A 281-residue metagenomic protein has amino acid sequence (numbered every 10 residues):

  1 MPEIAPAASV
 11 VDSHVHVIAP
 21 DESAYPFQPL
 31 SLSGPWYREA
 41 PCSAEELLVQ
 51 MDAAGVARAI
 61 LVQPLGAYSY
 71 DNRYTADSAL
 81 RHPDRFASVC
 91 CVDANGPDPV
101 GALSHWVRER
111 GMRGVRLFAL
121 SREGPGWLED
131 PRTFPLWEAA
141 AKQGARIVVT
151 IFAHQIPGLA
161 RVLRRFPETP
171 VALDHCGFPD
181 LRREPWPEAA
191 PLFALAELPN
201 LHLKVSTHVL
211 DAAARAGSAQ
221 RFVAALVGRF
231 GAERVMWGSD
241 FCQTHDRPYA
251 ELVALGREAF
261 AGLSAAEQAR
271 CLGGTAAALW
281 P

Functional and structural regions predicted by a protein language model:
M1-V11, L30-R58, A225, R229-M236 (+1 more regions): Mid-to-C-terminal alpha-helical segments outside catalytic/metal-binding sites
P2-P135, A139, Q143: Mid-domain alpha/beta scaffold segments of enzyme catalytic cores
H16, P64, C91-N95, L117-L120 (+4 more regions): Active-site beta-loop-alpha junctions enriched in small/polar residues
A19-D21, D180, H245, W280: Activation segment
E46, Y74-D77, H105, P135 (+5 more regions): Alpha-helical elements of Rossmann-like donor-binding domains used by nucleotide-donor carbohydrate transfer enzymes
Y68-S69, G96-P97, I156-P157, R182 (+2 more regions): Loop/helix-junction capping segments adjacent to catalytic residues or to phosphate/diphosphate-binding pockets
S69-R85, P167, A172-L173, F222-G228 (+1 more regions): Short, electropositive alpha-helical surface patch
R113, G126-M236: Catalytic pocket-lining loop regions of alpha/beta-barrel enzymes, especially the amidohydrolase/enolase/GH5 lineages
